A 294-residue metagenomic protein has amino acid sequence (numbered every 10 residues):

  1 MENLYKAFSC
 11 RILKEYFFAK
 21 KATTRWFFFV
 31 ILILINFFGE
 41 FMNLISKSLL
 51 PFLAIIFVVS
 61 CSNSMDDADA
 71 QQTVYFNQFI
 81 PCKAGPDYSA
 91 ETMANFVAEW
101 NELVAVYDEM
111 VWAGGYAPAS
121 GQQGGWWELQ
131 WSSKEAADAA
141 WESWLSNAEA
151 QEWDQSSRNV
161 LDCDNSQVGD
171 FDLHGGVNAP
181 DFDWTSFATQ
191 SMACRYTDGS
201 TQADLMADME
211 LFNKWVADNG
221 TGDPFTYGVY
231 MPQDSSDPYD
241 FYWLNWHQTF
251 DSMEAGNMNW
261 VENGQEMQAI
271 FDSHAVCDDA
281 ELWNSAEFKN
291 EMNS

Functional and structural regions predicted by a protein language model:
Y16, K20-F41: Short, Lys/Arg-enriched N-terminal segments with co-localized hydrophobic residues within the first ~10-30 amino acids
I31, M42, V59-D67: N-terminal targeting leader peptides, primarily classical Sec-type signal peptides for secretion
F41-L50: Bacterial N-terminal signal peptides that target proteins for export
L50-V58: Bacterial N-terminal signal peptides
C61-W126, Q130-S294: Short S/T/G/P-rich N-terminal loop/turn motif that feeds into the first structured element of a domain
